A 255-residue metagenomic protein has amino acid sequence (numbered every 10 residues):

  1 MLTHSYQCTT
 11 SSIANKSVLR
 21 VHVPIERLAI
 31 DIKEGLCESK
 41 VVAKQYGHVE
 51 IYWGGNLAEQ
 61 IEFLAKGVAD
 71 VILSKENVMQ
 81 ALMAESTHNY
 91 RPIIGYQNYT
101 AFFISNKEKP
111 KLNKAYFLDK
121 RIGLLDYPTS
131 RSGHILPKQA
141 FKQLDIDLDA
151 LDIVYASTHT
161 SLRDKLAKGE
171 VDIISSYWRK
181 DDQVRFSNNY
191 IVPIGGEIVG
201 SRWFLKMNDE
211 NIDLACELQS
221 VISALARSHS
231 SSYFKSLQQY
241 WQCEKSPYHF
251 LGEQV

Functional and structural regions predicted by a protein language model:
M1-V68, S220-V255: N-terminal hydrophobic or amphipathic helices and topogenic motifs
A14-K16, G95-S105, R185-L225, K235-V255: Periplasmic-binding protein-like
A14-V42, T100-T158, R163: Bilobed "Venus flytrap"/periplasmic-binding protein-like clamshell domains and structurally analogous long
E26, E76-V78, N106-K109, Y127 (+2 more regions): Solvent-exposed coil/turn segments that connect beta secondary-structure elements in extracytoplasmic/periplasmic
W53-Y116: Acidic, polar ligand-binding/catalytic clefts
E59-F63, H159-K165: Short, hydrophobic alpha-helical packing/hinge segments within bilobed ligand-binding/sensory domains
A65, K142-I146, A167, V171 (+2 more regions): Sec-exported extracytoplasmic/periplasmic mature domains
I72-S86, D164-I198: A ligand-binding cleft/hinge motif common to bilobed small-molecule-binding domains
